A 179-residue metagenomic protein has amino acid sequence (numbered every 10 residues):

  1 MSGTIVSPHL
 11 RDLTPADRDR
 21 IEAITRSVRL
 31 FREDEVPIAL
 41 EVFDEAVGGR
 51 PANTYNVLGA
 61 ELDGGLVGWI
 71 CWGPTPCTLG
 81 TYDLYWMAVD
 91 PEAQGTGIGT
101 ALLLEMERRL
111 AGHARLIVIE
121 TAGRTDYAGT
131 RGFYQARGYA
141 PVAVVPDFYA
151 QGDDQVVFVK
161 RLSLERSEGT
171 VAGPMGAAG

Functional and structural regions predicted by a protein language model:
S2-G3, E120-T121, P146-G179: Terminal substrate-recognition subdomain of acyl/acetyltransferases
V6, G80, R115, D154: Residue-level signal for beta-strand positions within conserved beta-sheet cores that form or flank
P8, D12-E92, T100-R109, V144-V145 (+1 more regions): Acetyl-CoA-dependent GNAT
A46, T130-R131, D154-V156: Short secondary-structure transition/capping segments
G97: Conserved G/P- and acidic residue-centered "switch" motifs that form tight phosphate/ATP-binding loops in soluble
T100, R124-A143, A150-Q151: Conserved active-site alpha-helix within GNAT-family acetyltransferase domains
L110-A122: Conserved GNAT acetyl-CoA-binding A-motif
